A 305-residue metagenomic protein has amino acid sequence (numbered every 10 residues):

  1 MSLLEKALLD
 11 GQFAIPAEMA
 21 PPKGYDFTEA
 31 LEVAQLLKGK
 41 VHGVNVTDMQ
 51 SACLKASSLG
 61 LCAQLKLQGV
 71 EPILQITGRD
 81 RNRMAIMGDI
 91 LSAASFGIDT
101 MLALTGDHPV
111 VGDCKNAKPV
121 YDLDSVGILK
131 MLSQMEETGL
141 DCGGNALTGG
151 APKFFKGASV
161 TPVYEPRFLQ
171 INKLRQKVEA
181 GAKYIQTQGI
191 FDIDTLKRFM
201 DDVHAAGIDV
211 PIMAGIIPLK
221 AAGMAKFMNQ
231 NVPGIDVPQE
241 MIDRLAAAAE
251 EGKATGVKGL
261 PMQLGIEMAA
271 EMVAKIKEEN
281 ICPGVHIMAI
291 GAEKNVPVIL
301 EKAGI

Functional and structural regions predicted by a protein language model:
M1-G43: Conserved N-terminal beta1-alpha1 strand-loop-helix module at the mouth
S2-A7, D26-T28, A52-Q64, N82-G88 (+5 more regions): Active-site-adjacent beta->alpha loops and helix N-cap segments on the catalytic face of soluble alpha/beta enzymes
A14-T28, P72-M84, F154-L169, A249-E267: Active-site mouth loops of central-metabolism enzymes
E18, V44, A93, K177 (+3 more regions): Conserved, mostly hydrophobic/aromatic
G24-L37, S58, M84-I90, P166-Q176 (+1 more regions): Short, acidic/polar
V44-L54, I76-T77, A103, K183-D192 (+2 more regions): Catalytic beta/alpha-barrel core
G78-F96: Glycine-rich anion/phosphate-binding loops
P119-G149, S159-Y164, A206-M272, K302-I305: Active-site pocket-lining/capping segments in soluble small-molecule metabolic enzymes
